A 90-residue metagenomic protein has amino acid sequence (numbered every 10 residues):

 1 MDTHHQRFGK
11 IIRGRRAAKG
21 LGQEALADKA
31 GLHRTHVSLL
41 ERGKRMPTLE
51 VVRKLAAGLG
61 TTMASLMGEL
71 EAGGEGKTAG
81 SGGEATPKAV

Functional and structural regions predicted by a protein language model:
M1-R7, K77: A detector for short, charged/polar N-terminal pre-domain segments
K10-K29, A89: Short basic helix-loop element that most often maps to the first helix and adjoining turn of HTH DNA-binding modules
I12, L26-A27, V37-L40, L66: Conserved hydrophobic/aromatic packing and binding residues within compact polymer-binding modules
I12, Q23, R34, L49-V52: Helix-turn-helix DNA-binding elements, focusing on the entry/boundary residues of the two helices that contact DNA
G31-R45: Recognition helix of helix-turn-helix/homeodomain-like DNA-binding domains that insert into the DNA major groove
E50-S65: DNA major-groove recognition helix of helix-turn-helix/homeodomain DNA-binding modules
A57, M67-V90: Short, charged recognition helix plus adjacent turn of helix-turn-helix-like nucleic-acid-binding domains
